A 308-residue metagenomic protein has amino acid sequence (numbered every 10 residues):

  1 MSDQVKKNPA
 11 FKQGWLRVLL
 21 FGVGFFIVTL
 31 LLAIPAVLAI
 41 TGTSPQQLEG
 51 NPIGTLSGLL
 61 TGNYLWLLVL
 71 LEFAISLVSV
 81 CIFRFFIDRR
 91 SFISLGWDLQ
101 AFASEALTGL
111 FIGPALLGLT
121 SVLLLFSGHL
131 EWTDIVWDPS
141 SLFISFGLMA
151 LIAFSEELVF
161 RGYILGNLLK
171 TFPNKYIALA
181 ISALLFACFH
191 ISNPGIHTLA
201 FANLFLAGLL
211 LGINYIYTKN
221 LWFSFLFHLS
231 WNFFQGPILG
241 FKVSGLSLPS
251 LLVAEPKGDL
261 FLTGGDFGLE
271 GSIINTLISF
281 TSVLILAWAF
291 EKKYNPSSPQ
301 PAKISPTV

Functional and structural regions predicted by a protein language model:
M1-F92, G236-V308: N-terminal, membrane-interfacial amphipathic/helix-forming hydrophobic leader that caps and precedes the first
W15, A101-A103, D138-P139, F172-I177 (+2 more regions): Membrane-helix interface segments
G24, F111, G147, L151 (+5 more regions): Hydrophobic residues within alpha-helical transmembrane segments of multi-pass solute transporters/permease subunits
V37-L67, F85-L158, L165-T171, P299 (+1 more regions): Juxtamembrane helix-loop-helix connectors linking adjacent transmembrane helices in multi-pass membrane enzymes
L70-V78, P114, L142-G147, S155 (+3 more regions): Membrane-embedded alpha-helical segments of multi-pass membrane proteins, especially the transmembrane helices
L117-T120, K175-I191, L204-F205: Small-polar-interrupted transmembrane alpha-helices in polytopic inner-membrane proteins
S155-I181, I213-N220: Membrane-interface helix/loop boundary segments of multi-pass membrane proteins
A200-L260: Functionally important transmembrane alpha-helices
